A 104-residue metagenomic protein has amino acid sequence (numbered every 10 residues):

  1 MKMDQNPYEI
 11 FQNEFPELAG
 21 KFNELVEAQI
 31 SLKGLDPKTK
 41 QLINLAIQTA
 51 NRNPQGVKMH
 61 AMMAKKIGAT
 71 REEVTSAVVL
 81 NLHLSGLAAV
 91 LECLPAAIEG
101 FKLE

Functional and structural regions predicted by a protein language model:
M1-T39, K65, V90-E104: Acidic, glycine/proline-rich low-complexity segments that act as flexible tails and inter-domain linkers
L25-L32, A46-A50, N81-L84: Alpha-helix C-capping/helix-to-loop hinge sites
K33, A50-P54, G68, S85-A88: Residues at alpha-helix boundaries and short interhelical turns
K40-P54: Amphipathic, charged-and-aliphatic alpha-helical interface segments that function as noncatalytic docking
A46-I47, H60, V78, A97: Buried hydrophobic packing segments
R52-V79: Mid-chain, well-packed structural core segment of small domains
E72-G100: C-terminal structural segments of small proteins and small subunits
